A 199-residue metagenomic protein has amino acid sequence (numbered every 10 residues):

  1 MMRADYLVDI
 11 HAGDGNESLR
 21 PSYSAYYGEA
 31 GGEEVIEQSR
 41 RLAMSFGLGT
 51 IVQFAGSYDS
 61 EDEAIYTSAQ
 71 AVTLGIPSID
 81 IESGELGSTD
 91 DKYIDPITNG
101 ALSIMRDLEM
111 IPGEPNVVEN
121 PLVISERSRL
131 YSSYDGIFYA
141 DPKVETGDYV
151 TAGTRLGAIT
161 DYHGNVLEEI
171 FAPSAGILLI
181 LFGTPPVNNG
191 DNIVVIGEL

Functional and structural regions predicted by a protein language model:
M1-L199: Structured catalytic-domain cores with a bias toward divalent-metal coordination
